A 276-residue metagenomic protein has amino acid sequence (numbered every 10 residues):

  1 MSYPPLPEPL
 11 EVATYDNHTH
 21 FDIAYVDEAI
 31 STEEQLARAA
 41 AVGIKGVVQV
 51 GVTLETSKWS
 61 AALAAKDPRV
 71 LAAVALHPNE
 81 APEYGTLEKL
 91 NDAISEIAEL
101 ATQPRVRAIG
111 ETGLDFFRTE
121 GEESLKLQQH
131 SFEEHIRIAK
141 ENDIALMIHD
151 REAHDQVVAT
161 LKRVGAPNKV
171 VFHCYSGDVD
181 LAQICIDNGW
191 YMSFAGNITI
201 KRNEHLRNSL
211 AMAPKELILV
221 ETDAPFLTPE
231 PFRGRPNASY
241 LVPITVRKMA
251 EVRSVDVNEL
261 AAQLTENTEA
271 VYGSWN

Functional and structural regions predicted by a protein language model:
M1-N276: Mid-domain alpha/beta scaffold segments of enzyme catalytic cores
